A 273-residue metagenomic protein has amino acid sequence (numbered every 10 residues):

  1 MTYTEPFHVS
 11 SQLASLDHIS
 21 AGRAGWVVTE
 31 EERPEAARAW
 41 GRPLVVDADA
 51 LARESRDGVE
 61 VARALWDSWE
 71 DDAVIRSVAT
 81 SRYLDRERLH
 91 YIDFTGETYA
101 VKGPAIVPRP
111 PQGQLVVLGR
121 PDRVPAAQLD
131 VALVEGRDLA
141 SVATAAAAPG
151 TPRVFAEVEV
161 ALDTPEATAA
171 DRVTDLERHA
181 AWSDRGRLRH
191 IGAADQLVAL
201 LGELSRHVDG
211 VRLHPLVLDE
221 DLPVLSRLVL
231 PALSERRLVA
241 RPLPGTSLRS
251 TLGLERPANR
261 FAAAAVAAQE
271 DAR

Functional and structural regions predicted by a protein language model:
M1-T2: Glycine-rich beta-to-alpha active-site loop
P6, S10-D49, R53-R56, E60-R63 (+1 more regions): C-terminal amphipathic alpha-helical "assembly" element that mediates oligomerization/partner interfaces or acts as
W66-E70: Mixed-charge, low-complexity interaction segments
D71-F94, R237-A258: Short mixed-charge
V74-D122, D130, L188: Glycine-rich phosphate/pyrophosphate-binding loop and adjacent beta-alpha nucleotide/cofactor-binding cores
